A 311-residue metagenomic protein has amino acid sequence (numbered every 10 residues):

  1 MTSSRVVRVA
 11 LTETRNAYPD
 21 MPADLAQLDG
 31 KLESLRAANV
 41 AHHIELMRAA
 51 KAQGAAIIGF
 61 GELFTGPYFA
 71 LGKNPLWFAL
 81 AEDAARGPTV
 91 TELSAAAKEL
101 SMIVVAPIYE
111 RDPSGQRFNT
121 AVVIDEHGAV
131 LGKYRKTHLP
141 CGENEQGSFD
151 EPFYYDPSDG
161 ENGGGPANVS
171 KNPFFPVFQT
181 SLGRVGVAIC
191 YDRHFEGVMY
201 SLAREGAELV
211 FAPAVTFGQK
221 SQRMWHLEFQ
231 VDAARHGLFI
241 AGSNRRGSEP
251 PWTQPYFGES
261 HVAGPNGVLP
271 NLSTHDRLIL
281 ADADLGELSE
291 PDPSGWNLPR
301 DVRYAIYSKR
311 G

Functional and structural regions predicted by a protein language model:
T2-L11, N16, V177-G186: Beta-strand-turn-beta hairpins that frame and shape the catalytic cleft of phosphate-ester-processing enzymes
R15, T137, H275-D276: A generic structural motif
A17-A37, E151: Acidic/histidine-rich helix-loop elements that form or flank divalent-metal/phosphate-binding sites at the catalytic
E33-R135, C141-G142, T216-V231, R235-L238: Cys-nucleophile CN-hydrolase/nitrilase-fold catalytic domain and related Cys-dependent amidase chemistry that acts on
A85-V105, R184, I189-I279: CN hydrolase (nitrilase-like) catalytic-core segments centered on the catalytic cysteine and neighboring Lys/Glu
A106-I108, T120-V123, P176, S260-V262 (+1 more regions): Short beta-strand scaffold segments in enzyme catalytic cores
D112-E205, G218-E228, P293-L298: Active-site catalytic loop in hydrolytic enzyme cores
L288-G311: A conserved C-terminal secondary-structure "cap"
